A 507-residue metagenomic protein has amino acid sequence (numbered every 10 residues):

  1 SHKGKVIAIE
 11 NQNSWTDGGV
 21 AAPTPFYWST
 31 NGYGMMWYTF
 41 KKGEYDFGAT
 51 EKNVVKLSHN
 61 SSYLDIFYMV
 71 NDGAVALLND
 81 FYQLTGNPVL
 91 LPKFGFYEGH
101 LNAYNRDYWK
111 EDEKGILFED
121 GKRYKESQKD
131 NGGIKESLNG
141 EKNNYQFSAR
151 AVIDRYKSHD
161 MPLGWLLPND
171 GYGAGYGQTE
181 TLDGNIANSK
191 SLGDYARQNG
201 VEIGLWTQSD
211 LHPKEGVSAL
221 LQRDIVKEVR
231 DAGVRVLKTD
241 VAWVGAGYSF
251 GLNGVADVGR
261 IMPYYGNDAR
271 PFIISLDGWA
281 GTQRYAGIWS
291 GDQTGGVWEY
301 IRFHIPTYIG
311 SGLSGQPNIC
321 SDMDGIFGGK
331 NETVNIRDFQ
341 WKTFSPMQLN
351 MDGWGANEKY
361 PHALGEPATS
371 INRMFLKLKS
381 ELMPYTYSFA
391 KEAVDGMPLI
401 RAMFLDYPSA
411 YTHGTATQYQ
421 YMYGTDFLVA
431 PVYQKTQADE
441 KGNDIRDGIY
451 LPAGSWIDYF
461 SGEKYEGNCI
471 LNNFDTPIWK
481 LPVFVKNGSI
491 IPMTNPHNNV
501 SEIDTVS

Functional and structural regions predicted by a protein language model:
S1-N143, I153-D154, D406, N473-N499 (+1 more regions): Catalytic and substrate-binding clefts that recognize carbohydrates or anionic sugar/phosphate headgroups
P25-F26, G32-M35, D65, K93-Y97 (+15 more regions): Beta-sheet entry/capping signal
T30, W37-T39, W165-D170, L205-S209 (+6 more regions): Glycine-rich, histidine-containing beta strand-loop boundary motifs that form or position
M35, K42-Y45, G73-A74, A103-Y108 (+14 more regions): Flexible loop/turn segments at secondary-structure boundaries
V89-V255, M262, Q283-R284: Aromatic-lined carbohydrate-binding/catalytic grooves of carbohydrate-active enzymes
D130-S158, P162, D183-A187, Y195-G200 (+3 more regions): Gly/Pro-rich turn-and-neighbor structural signature
K157-G164, A187-G204, K227-L237, G259-P271 (+6 more regions): Secondary-structure transition/capping motifs at alpha-helix termini and the adjoining loop/turn into the next element
R260, T282-I288, T307, S311-S321 (+1 more regions): Catalytic core of carbohydrate-active enzymes
